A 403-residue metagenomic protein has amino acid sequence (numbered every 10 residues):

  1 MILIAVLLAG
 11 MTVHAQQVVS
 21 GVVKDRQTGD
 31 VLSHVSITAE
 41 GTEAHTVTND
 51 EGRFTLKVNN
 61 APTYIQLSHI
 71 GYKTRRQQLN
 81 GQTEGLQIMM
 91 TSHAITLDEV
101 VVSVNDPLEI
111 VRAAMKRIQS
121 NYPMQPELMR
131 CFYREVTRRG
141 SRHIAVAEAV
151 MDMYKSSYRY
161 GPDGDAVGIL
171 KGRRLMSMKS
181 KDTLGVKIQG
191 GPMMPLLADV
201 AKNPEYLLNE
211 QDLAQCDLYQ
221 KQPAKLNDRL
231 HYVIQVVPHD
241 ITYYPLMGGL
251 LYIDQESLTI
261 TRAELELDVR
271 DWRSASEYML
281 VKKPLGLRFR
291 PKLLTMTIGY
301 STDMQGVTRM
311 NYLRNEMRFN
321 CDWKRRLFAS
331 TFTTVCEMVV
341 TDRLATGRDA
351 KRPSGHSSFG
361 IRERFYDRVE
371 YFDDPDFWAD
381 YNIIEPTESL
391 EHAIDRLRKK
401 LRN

Functional and structural regions predicted by a protein language model:
M1-V22, I37, L97, N403: Bacterial Sec-dependent N-terminal signal peptides
V18-V19, R26-G41: Short, ordered, surface-exposed loop/turn motifs in non-cytosolic proteins
V19-D25, G52, I88, V100: A short, amphipathic beta-strand motif
G29-D30, T55-P62: Short Pro-Gly-centered beta-turn/loop motif in secreted/extracellular proteins
A39, Q66-Q77: A short, solvent-exposed loop/turn motif at the edges and junctions of modular extracellular/periplasmic domains
E43-R53: Short, acidic Ser/Thr/Gly-rich low-complexity loop/linker segments typical of extracellular and cell-surface proteins
T91-C216, N227-L230, M279-L280, P284-N403: Surface-exposed, low-complexity/disordered segments and acidic/polar micro-motifs at processing/linker regions
P204-Q255, T259-L267, T302: Extended beta-strand-rich segments in extracellular/periplasmic secretory proteins, especially within noncatalytic
